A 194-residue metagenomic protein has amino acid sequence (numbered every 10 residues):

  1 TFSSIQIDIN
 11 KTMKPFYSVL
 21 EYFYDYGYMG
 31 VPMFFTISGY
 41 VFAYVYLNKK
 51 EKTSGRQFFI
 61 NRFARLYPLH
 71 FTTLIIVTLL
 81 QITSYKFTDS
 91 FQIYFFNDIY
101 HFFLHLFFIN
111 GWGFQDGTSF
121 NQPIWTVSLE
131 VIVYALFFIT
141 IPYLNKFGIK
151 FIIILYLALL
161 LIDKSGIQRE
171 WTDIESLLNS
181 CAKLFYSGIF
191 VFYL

Functional and structural regions predicted by a protein language model:
T1-L47, Y67-H70, H105-I109, S180: Functionally critical transmembrane alpha-helices in membrane proteins and complexes, commonly lining
S3, V41-Y44, I76-S84, T140 (+2 more regions): Residue-level signal for alpha-helical transmembrane segments in multi-pass membrane proteins
I5, N48-K50, I82-S90, K146-I149 (+1 more regions): Transmembrane helix-loop junctions in multipass membrane proteins, especially transporters and channels
K11, P15-S18, E51-G55, F59 (+3 more regions): Juxtamembrane loop-helix boundary motifs flanking transmembrane segments in multi-pass membrane proteins
Y28-V31, Y46-T83, I93-L104, V133 (+2 more regions): Transmembrane alpha-helical segments and their boundary/interface "anchor" motifs in multi-pass integral membrane
M33-S38, L66-F71, L129-P142: Conserved beta-strand->loop/alpha-helix structural units within folded catalytic cores of enzymes with alpha/beta
F34-T36, F42-A43, L47, T72-V77 (+2 more regions): Hydrophobic alpha-helical segments of integral membrane proteins
N97-L194: Aromatic-enriched alpha-helical transmembrane segments of multi-pass intramembrane proteins
